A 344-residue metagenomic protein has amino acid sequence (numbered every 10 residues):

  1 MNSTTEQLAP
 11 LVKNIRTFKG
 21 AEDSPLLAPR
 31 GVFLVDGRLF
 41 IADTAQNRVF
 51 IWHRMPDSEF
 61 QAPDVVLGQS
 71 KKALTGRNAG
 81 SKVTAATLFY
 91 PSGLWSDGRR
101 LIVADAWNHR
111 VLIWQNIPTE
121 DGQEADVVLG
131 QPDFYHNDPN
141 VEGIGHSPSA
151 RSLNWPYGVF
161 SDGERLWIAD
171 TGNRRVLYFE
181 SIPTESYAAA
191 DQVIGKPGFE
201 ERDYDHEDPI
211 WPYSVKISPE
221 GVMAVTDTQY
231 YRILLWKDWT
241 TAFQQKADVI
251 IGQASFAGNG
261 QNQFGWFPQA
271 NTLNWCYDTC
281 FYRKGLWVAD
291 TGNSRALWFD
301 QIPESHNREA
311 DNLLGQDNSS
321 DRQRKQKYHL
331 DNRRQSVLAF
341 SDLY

Functional and structural regions predicted by a protein language model:
T4-E22, Q61-T84, Q123-A150, A188-H206 (+2 more regions): Surface-exposed loop and turn segments in beta-propeller and other repeat-based domains that flank or scaffold
K19-L34, A79-D97, E142-D162, Y204-E220 (+2 more regions): Signature of short aromatic-glycine-proline-rich micro-motifs recurring in repeat-based ectodomains
P25-A28, A62, T87-Y90, W107 (+11 more regions): Beta-rich catalytic cores
R38-I41, R100-V103, R165-I168, V222-V225 (+2 more regions): Conserved beta-propeller blade signature
T44-A45, R54, A106-W107, N116 (+6 more regions): Short loop/turn segments immediately following the C-termini of beta-strands
R48-F50, R110-V111, R174-V176, Y231-I233 (+1 more regions): Structural signal for beta-propeller blades
W52-F60, W114-Q123, F179-A188, W236-D248 (+1 more regions): Short loop/turn segments immediately following beta-strands, especially the blade-tip and inter-blade linker loops
G292-L297, S341-Y344: Blade-level signature of beta-propeller repeat domains, shared across WD40, Kelch, NHL, RCC1 and BNR/Asp-box propellers
